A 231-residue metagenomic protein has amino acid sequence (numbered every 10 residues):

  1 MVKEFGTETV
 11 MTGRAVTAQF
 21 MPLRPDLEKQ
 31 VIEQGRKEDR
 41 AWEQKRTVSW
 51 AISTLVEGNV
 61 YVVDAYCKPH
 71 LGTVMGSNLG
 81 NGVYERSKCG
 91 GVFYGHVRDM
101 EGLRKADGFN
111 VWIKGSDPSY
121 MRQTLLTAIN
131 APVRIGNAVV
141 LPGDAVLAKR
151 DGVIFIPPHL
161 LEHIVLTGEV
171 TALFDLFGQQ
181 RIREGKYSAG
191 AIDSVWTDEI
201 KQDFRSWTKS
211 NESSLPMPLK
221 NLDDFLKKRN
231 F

Functional and structural regions predicted by a protein language model:
M1-A41: N-terminal low-complexity or amphipathic/hydrophobic leaders
R14-T17, N59-V62, C89-V92, F109-W112 (+3 more regions): Structural motif
W50-G95: Extracellular/luminal Protease-associated
M100-L103, D107-S116: Histidine/lysine/aspartate-rich catalytic loop segments that bind and position anionic ligands
S119-L126, N130, I135: Long beta-strand-rich cores associated with HINT superfamily self-processing modules
A145-G190: A hydrophobic, small-residue-rich beta->alpha segment in the mid-to-C-terminal subdomain of diverse proteins
F177-L222: Glycine- and charge-enriched low-complexity intrinsically disordered segments
